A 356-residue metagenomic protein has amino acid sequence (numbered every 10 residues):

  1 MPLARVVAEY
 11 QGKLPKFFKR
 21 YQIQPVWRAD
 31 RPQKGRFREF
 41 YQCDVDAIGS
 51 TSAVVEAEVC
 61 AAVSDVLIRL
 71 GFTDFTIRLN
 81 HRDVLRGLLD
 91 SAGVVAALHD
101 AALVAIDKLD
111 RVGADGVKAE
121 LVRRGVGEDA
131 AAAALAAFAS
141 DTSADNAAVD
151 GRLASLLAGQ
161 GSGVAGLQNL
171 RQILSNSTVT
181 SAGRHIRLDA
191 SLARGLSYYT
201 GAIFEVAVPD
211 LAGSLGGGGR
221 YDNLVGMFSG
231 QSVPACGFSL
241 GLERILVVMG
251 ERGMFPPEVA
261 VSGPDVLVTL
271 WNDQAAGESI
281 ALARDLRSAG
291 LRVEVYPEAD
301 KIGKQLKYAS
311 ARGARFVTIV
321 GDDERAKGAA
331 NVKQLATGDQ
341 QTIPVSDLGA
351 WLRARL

Functional and structural regions predicted by a protein language model:
P2-T73, D115-L356: Positively charged, Gly/Ser-enriched RNA/tRNA-binding surfaces
A62-I68, D83-S91: Hydrophobic mid-domain F-helix/FG-region of cytochrome P450s
D74-L85, A102, R187-A193: Short, surface-exposed recognition loops or helix-turn segments adjacent to catalytic cores
A92-V94, F204: Short, surface-exposed, charged loop/turn segments at secondary-structure junctions
V94-D115: Acidic, His- and aromatic-enriched active-site or binding-groove loops in soluble protein domains that engage sugars
